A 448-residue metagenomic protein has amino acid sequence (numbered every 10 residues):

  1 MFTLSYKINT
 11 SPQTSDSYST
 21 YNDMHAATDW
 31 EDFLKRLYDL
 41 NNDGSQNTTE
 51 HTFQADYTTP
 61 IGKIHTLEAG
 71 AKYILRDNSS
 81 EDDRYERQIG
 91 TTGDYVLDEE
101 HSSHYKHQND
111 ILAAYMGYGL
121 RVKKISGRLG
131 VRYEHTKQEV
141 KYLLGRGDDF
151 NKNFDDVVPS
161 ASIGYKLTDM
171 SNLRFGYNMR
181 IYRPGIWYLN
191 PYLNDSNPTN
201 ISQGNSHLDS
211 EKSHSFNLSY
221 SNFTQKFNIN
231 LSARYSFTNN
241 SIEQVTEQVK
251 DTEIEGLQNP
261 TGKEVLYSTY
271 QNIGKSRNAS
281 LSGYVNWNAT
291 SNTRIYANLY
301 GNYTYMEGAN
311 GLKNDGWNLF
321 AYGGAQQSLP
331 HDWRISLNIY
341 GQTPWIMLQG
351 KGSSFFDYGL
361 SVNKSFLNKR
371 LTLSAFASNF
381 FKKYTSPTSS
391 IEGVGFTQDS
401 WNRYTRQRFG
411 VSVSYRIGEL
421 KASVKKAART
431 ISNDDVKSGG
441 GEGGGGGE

Functional and structural regions predicted by a protein language model:
M1-F2, I64-L67, K124-G127, M170-L173 (+6 more regions): Repeated loop/turn-to-beta-strand initiation elements of outer-membrane beta-barrel proteins
I8-T14, T59, Y73-D77, V122-K124 (+10 more regions): Transmembrane beta-strands of outer-membrane beta-barrel pores
Y18-T20, D39, E50, N109-D148 (+4 more regions): Surface-exposed extracellular loop regions of Gram-negative outer-membrane beta-barrel proteins
N41, E50-Q54, V96-S102, N205 (+4 more regions): Outer membrane beta-barrel strand-and-loop segments of large Gram-negative receptors, especially TonB-dependent
D43-N47, H104-D110, D148-D155, N194-S196 (+6 more regions): Replace "Gram-negative outer membrane beta-barrel proteins" with "bacterial and organellar outer membrane beta-barrel
F53-T59, A114-L120, A161-Y165, L218-N222 (+7 more regions): Residues on the lipid-exposed face of transmembrane beta-strands in outer-membrane beta-barrel proteins
K137-E139, D169-H214, Y235-G262, S378-V394: Surface-exposed extracellular loop regions of Gram-negative outer-membrane beta-barrel proteins, predominantly
N314-E448: Conserved C-terminal beta-signal and adjacent last beta-strands/turns of outer-membrane beta-barrel proteins
